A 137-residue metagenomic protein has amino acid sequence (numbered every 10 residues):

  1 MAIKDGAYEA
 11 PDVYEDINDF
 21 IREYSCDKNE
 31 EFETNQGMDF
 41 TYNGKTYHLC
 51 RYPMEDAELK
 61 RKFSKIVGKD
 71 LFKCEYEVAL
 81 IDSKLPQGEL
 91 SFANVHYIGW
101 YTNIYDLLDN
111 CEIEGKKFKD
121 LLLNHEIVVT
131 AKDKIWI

Functional and structural regions predicted by a protein language model:
M1-D5, S83, A93: Disordered, low-complexity tails and leader-like regions
M1-T41: Negatively charged, low-complexity tracts enriched in Asp/Glu with abundant Ser/Thr
K4, E33, T46, K132-D133: Polybasic/polar functional segments that serve as interface/processing modules
D19-C26, C50-E58, Y97-D106: A short, sequence-level motif marking secondary-structure junctions
N29-P86: Amphipathic, interaction-prone secondary-structure segments
Q87-I137: Mixed-charge, Lys/Arg-enriched low-complexity segments
